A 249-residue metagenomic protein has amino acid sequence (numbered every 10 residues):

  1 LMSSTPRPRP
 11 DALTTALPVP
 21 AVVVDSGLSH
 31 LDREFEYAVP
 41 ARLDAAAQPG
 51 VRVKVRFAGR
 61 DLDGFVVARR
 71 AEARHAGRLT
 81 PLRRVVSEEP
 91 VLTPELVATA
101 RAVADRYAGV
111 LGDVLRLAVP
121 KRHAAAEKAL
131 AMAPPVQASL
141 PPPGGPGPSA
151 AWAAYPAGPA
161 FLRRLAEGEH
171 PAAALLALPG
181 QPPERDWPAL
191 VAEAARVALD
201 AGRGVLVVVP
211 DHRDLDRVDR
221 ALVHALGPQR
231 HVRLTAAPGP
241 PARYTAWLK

Functional and structural regions predicted by a protein language model:
L1-K249: Accessory, non-ATPase domains that flank or precede helicase/AAA+ motor cores in DNA-metabolism machines
